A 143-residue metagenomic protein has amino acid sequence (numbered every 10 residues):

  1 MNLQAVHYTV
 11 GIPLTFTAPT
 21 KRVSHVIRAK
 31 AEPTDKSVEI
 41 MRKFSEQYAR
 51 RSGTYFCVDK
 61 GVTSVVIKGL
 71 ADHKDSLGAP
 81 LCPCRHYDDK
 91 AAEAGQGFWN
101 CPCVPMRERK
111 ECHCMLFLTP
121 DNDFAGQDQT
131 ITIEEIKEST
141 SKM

Functional and structural regions predicted by a protein language model:
M1-R22: N-terminal chloroplast transit peptides
T9-G11, V65, D72, C112: N-terminal functional modules and adjacent low-complexity/disordered segments of proteins
I12, A18, E32, C101-V104: Intrinsic-disorder/low-complexity coil detector
R22-K90, A125, Q129-M143: N-terminal organelle-targeting presequences
L81-K110: Charged, surface-exposed interaction regions in soluble eukaryotic proteins
C101-K142: Short, compact, well-ordered microdomains
